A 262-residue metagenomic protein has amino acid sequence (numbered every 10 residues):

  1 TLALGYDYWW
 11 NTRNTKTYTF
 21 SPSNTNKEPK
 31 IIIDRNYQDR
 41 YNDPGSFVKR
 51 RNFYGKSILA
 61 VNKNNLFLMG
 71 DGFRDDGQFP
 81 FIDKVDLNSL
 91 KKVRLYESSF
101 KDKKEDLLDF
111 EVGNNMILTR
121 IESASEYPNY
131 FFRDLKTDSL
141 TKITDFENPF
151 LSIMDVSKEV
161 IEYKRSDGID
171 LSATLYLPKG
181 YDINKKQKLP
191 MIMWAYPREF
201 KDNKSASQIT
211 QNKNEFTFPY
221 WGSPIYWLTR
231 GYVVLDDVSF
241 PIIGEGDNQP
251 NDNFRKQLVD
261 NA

Functional and structural regions predicted by a protein language model:
T1-S139, D145-V156, D170, S207-Q208: Beta-propeller folds
L108-A262: Serine-hydrolase catalytic core recognition
